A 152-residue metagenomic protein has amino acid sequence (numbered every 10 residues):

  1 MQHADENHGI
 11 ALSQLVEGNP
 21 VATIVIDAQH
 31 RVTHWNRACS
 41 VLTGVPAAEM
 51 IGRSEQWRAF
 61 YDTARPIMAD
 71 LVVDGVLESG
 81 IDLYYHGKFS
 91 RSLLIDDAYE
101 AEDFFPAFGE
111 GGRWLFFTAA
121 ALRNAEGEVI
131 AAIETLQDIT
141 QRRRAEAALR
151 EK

Functional and structural regions predicted by a protein language model:
M1-A11, N124-E128, Q137-K152: PAS-associated C-terminal cap
A11-A131: PAS/LOV-family and closely related PAS-like sensory domains
